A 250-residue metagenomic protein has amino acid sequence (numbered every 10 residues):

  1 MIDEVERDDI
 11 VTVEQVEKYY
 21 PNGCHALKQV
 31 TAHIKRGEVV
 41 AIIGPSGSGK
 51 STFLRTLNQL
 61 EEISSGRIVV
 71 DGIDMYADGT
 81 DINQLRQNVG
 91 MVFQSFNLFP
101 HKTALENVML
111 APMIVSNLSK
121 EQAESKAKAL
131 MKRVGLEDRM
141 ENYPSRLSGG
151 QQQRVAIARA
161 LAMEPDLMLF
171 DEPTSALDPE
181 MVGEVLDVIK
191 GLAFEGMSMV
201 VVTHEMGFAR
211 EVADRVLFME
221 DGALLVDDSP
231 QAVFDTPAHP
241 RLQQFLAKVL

Functional and structural regions predicted by a protein language model:
M1-V5: Pre-NBD coupling/linker segments of ABC/ABC-like ATPases
E6-P230: ABC family nucleotide-binding domain
E220-D221, D227, Q231-L250: C-terminal boundary and immediately downstream tail of ABC-type ATPase nucleotide-binding domains
